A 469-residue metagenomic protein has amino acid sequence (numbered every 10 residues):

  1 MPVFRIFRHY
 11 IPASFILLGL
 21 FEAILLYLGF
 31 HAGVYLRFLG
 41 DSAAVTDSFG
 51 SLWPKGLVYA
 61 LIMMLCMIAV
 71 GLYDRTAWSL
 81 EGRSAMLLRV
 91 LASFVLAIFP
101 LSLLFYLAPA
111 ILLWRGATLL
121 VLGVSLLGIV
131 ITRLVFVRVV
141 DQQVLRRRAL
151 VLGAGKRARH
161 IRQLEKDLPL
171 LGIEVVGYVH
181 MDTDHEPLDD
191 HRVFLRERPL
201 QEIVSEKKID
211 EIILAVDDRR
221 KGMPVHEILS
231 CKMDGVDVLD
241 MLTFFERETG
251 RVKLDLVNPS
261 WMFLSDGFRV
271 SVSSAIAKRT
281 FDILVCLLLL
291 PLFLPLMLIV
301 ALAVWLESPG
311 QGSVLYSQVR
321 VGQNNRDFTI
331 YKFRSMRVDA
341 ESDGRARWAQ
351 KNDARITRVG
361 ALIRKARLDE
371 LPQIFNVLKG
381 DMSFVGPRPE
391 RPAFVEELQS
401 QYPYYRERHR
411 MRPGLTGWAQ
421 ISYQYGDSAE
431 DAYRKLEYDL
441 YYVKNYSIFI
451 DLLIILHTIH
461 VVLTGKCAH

Functional and structural regions predicted by a protein language model:
M1-L25, G29, I131-L294, H469: N-terminal hydrophobic signal-anchor/signal peptide
M1-V144, H469: Signature of alpha-helical transmembrane segments in polytopic membrane proteins
M86-V90, F94, L145-D167, G312-M336 (+1 more regions): Membrane-cytosol interface motif
G153, I212, V238, P295 (+4 more regions): Residue-level signature of catalytic and energy-coupling elements of molecular machines, predominantly ATP/GTP-dependent
T183-E186, F245-N258, S313-R355, T416-K435: Short, glycine-rich, amphipathic interfacial segments at transmembrane boundaries or analogous
S274-D339, N376, I448, L453-H469: A hydrophobic, helix-centered structural microdomain
A349-R412, I454-V462: A short, structured surface patch at a secondary-structure boundary
Y402-H469: C-terminal terminal-structure detector
